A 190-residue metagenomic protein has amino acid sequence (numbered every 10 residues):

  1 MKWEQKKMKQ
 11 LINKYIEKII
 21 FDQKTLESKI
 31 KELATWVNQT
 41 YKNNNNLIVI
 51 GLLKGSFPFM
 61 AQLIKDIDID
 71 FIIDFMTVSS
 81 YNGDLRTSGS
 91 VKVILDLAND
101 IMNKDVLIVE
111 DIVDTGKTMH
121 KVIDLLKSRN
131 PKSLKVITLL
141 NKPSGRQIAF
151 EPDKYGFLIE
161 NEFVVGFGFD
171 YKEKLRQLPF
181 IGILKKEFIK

Functional and structural regions predicted by a protein language model:
M1-K190: PRPP-associated nucleotide enzymes
